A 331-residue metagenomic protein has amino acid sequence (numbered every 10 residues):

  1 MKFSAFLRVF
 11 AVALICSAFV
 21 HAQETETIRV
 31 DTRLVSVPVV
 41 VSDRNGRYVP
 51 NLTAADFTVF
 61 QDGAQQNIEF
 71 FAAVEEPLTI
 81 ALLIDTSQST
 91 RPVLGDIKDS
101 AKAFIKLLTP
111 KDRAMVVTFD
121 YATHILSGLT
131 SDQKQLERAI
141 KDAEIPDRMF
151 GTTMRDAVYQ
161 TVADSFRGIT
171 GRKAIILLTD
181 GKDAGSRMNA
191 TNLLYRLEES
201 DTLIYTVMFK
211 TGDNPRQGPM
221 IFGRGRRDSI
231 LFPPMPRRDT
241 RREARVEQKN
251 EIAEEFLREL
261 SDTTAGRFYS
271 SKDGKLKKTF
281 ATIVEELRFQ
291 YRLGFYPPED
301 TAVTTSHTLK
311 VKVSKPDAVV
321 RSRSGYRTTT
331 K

Functional and structural regions predicted by a protein language model:
M1-R8: Positively charged n-region of N-terminal signal peptides that target proteins for export
R8-A18: Bacterial N-terminal signal peptides
H21-K331: Scaffold/interface architecture of coatomer-like assemblies
